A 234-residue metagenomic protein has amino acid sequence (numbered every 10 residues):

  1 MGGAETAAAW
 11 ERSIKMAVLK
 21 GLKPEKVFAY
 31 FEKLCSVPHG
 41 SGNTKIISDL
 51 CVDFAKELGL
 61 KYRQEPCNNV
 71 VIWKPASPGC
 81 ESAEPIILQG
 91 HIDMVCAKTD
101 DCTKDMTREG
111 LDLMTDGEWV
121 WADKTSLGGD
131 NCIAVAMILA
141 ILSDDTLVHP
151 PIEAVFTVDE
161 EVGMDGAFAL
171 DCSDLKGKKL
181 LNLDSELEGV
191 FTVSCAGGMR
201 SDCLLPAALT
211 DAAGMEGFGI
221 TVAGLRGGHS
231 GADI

Functional and structural regions predicted by a protein language model:
G2-G3: Residue-identity detector for glycine
W10-S13, A17-E118: Acidic/His- and Gly-rich active-site-bordering loop/insert found across diverse amide/peptide-bond hydrolases
P24, E32-G40, K56, L60-K61 (+5 more regions): Generic secondary-structure signature for well-ordered alpha-helical cores
A29-K33, L50-D53, M137-A140, A169 (+1 more regions): Alpha-helical scaffold segments in soluble metabolic enzymes
C80-V162, A167-A169, D174-K178: Active-site metal-coordination/substrate-binding segment of hydrolases, especially metallo-dependent peptidases
E109-D112, D116-W121, T125, I152 (+1 more regions): Midchain, well-structured core segments that form catalytic/ion-binding scaffolds
